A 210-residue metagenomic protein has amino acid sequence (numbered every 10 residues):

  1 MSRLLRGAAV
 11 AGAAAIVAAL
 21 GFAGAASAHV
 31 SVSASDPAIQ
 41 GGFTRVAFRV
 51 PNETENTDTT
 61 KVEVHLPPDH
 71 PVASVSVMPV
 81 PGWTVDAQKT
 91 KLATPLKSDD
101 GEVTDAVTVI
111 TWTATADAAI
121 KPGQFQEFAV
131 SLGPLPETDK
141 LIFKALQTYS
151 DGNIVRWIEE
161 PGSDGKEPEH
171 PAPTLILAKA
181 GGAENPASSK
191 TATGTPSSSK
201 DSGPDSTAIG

Functional and structural regions predicted by a protein language model:
M1-A28, G210: Secretory targeting and sorting signals
A25-V50: N-terminal edge beta-strand
G41-V46, Q126-E127, K140-I142: Short, solvent-exposed loop/turn segments enriched in Ser/Thr/Gly
T44, R49-P79: Low-complexity, serine/threonine/proline/glycine-rich extracellular segments that form mucin-like
H70-T108, G162-D164, H170-G182: A surface/secretory-pathway sequence property marking extracellular, secreted, or lumenal proteins enriched
T113-D139: Low-complexity, intrinsically disordered segments enriched in Ser/Thr together with acidic residues
L135-W157: Serine/threonine-enriched low-complexity regions used as flexible
P186-G210: Extracellular Ser/Thr-rich, low-complexity/disordered mucin-like segments
